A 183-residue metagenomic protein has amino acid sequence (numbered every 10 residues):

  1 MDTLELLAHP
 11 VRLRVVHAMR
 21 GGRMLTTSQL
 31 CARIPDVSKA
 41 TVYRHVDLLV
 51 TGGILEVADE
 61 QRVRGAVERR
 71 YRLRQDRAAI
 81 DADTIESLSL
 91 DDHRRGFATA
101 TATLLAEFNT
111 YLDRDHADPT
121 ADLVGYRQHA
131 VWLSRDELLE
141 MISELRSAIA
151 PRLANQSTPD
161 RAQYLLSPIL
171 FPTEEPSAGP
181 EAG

Functional and structural regions predicted by a protein language model:
E5-V11, T26, E60-T84: Short, cationic-aromatic polyanion-contact patches
Q29-R33: A short acidic, leucine-rich amphipathic alpha-helix
V37-S38: Short coil turns linking two alpha-helices in DNA-binding domains
V46-D47: Short, hydrophobic-biased segments on the C-terminal half of alpha helices that form "recognition helices"
G53: Glycine-centered, phosphate/nucleic-acid-interacting loop/turn motifs that mediate DNA/RNA or nucleotide
R70-L133: Amphipathic alpha-helical dimerization/coiled-coil segments that flank or bridge DNA-binding/regulatory modules
D115-G183: Charged, low-complexity intrinsically disordered regulatory/assembly segments
